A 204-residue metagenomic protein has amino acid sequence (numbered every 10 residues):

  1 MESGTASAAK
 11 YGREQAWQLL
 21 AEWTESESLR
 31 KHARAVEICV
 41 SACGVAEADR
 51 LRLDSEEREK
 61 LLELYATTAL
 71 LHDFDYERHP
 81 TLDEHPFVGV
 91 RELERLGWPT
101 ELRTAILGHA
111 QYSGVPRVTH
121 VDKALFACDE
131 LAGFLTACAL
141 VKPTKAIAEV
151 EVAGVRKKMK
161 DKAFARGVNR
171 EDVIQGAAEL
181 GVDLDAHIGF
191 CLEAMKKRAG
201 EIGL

Functional and structural regions predicted by a protein language model:
M1-L82: Acidic/His-rich, divalent-metal-binding segments that scaffold phosphate/diphosphate chemistry
Q15-Q18, Q111, Q175: Residue-identity detector for glutamine
E25-R30, V36-E57, L71, D122-L204: Divalent metal-dependent phosphate-bond-processing catalytic cores, especially two-metal-ion Mg2+/Mn2+ enzymes that act
R58-K162: Divalent metal-dependent catalytic cores for phosphoryl transfer on phosphate-bearing substrates
